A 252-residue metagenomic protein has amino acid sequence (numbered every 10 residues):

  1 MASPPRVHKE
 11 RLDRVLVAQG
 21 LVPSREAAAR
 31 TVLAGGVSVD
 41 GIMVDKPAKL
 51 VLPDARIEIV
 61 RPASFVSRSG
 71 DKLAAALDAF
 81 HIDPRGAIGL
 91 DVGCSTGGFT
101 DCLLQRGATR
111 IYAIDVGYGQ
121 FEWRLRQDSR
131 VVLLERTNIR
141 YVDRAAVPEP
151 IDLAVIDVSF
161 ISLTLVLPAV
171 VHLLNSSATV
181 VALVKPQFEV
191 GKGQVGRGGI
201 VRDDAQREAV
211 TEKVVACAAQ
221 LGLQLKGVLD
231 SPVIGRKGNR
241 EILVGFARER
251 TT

Functional and structural regions predicted by a protein language model:
A2-A55, I88: A basic, amphipathic helix-loop patch mediating RNA/tRNA/ribosome contacts
R85-S95: Conserved class I S-adenosyl-L-methionine
S95, F99-T100, G117: Residues at the N-terminus of the alpha-helix immediately C-terminal to the conserved SAM/SAH-binding loop
C102-R110: Conserved S-adenosyl-L-methionine
T109-I161, L165: S-adenosyl-L-methionine
T164-V181: A short glycine-rich, Lys/Arg-flanked "PGG" loop and its adjoining helix->strand segment in the class I
P186-D203: Short, glycine-/aromatic-enriched active-site segment of Class I SAM-dependent methyltransferases
V233-T252: Core SAM-dependent methyltransferase catalytic element
